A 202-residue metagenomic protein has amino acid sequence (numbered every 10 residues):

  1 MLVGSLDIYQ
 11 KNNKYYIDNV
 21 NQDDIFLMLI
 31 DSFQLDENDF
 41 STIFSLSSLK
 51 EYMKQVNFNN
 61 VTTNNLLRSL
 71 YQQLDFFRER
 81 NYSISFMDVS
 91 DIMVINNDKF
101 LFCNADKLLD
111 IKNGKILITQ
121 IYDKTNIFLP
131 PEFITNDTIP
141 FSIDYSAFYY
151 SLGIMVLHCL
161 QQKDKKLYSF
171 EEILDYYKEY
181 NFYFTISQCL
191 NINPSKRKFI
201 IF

Functional and structural regions predicted by a protein language model:
N12-V61: Conserved structural core of kinase catalytic domains
L66-L67: Activation segment signature within eukaryotic-like protein kinase domains
Y71-S83: Protein kinase catalytic-loop region centered on the HRD/HxD motif
S85-F128: Activation segment/activation loop of eukaryotic-type protein kinase catalytic domains
F133-Y145: Conserved end of the kinase activation segment
S151-Q161: Short, conserved alpha-helix in the C-lobe of eukaryotic-like protein kinase catalytic domains
Y177-I192: Conserved C-terminal C-lobe helix
L190-F202: A conserved short helix/loop substructure at the end of the activation segment of eukaryotic-like protein kinase domains
